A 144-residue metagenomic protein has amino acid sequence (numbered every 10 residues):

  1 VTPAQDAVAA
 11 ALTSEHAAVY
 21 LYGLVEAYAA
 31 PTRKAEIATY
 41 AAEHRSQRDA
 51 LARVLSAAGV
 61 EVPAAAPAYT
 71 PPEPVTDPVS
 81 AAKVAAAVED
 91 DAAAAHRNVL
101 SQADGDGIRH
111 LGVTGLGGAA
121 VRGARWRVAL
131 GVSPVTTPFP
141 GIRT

Functional and structural regions predicted by a protein language model:
V1-T144: All-alpha RGS (Regulator of G-protein Signaling) helical domain and cognate RGS-like helical scaffolds
